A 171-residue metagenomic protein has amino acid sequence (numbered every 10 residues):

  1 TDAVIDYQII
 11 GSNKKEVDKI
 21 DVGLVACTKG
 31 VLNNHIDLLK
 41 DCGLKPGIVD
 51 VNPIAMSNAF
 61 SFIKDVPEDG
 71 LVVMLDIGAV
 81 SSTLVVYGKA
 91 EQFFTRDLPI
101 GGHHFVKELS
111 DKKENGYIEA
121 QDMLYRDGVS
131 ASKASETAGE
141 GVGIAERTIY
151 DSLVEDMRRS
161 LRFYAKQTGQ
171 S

Functional and structural regions predicted by a protein language model:
T1-F62: Active-site neighborhood for divalent-cation/phosphate handling
V4-G11, M74-A79, D151-F163: Short, composition-biased local secondary-structure segments
K19, G88-E91, Q167-S171: Short, surface-exposed connector motifs at secondary-structure boundaries
L24-V31, D97, V142-A145, I149-S152: Catalytic cores of large soluble enzymes that bind and process phosphate-bearing ligands
L32-N58, E91-A134: Glycine-rich phosphate-binding loop plus the immediately following alpha-helix
K40, S57, S61-K64, S110 (+2 more regions): Signal for well-folded cores of large energy- and translation-related assemblies
I63-F94, L98-H104, L109-K112: Gly/Thr-rich phosphate-binding beta-strand-loop-beta motif of the actin/hexokinase/Hsp70
M123-S171: Adenine-nucleotide phosphate-binding core of ATP-dependent small-molecule kinases
